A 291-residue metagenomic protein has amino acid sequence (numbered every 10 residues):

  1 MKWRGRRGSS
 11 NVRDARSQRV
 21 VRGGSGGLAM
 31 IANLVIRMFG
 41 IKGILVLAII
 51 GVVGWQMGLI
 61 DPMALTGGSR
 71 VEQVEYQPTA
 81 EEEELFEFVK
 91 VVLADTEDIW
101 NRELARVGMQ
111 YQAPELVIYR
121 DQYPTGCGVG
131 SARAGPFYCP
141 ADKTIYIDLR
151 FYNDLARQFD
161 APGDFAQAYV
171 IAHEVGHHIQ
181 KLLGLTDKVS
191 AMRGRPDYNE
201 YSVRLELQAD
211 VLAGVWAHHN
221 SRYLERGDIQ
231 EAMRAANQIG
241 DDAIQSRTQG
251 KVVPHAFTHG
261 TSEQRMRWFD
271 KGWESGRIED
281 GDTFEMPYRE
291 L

Functional and structural regions predicted by a protein language model:
M1-Q77: Long amphipathic alpha-helical segments used for membrane anchoring, targeting, substrate engagement, or oligomerization
W55-G128: A metal-dependent hydrolase signature that marks the N-terminal structural subdomain at the beginning of catalytic folds
E81-E83, E87-Y111, E200, R204-S246: Short helix/loop segments within enzyme catalytic domains that coordinate or immediately flank catalytic cofactors
W100, I147, Y169-L182, A209-D210 (+1 more regions): Active-site recognition of the HExxH zinc-binding catalytic motif
Q122-D148: Catalytic zinc-binding patch centered on the HExxH motif and its immediate surroundings that defines zinc-dependent
F151-Y169, D197-V203: Short pre-active-site segment immediately N-terminal to the catalytic Zn-binding motif
K181-E206: Post-HEXXH active-site segment of zinc metalloproteases
G240-L291: Pan-zinc metallopeptidase signature
